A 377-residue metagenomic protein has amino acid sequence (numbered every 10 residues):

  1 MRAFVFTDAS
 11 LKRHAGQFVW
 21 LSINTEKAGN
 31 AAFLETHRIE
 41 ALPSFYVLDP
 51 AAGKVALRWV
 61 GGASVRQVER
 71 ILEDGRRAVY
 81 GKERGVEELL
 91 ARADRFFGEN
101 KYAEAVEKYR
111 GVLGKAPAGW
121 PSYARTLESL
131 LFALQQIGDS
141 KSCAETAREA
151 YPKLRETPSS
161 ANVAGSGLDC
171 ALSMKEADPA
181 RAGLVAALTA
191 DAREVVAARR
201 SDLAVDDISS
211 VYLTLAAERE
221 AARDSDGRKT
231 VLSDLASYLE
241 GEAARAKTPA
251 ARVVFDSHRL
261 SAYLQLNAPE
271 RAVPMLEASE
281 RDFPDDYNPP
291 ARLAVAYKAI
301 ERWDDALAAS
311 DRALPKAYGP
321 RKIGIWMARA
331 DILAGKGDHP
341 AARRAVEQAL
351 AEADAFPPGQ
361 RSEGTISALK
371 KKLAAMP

Functional and structural regions predicted by a protein language model:
F4-N30, P50: Thiol-based oxidoreductase modules, predominantly thioredoxin-like and allied folds used for disulfide exchange
I39-G81: Non-catalytic, surface beta->alpha helical segment in thiol-disulfide oxidoreductase systems
E87, P121, R125, N162 (+5 more regions): Start-of-helix register in tetratricopeptide repeats
E99, I137, M174-P179, A222 (+3 more regions): Structural motif corresponding to the intra-repeat A-B loop/turn of tetratricopeptide repeats
Y102-A103, S140, A182, S225 (+5 more regions): TPR-repeat structural position
P117-P121, R155-P158, R200, K247-A250 (+3 more regions): Short coil turns that delineate tetratricopeptide repeat
